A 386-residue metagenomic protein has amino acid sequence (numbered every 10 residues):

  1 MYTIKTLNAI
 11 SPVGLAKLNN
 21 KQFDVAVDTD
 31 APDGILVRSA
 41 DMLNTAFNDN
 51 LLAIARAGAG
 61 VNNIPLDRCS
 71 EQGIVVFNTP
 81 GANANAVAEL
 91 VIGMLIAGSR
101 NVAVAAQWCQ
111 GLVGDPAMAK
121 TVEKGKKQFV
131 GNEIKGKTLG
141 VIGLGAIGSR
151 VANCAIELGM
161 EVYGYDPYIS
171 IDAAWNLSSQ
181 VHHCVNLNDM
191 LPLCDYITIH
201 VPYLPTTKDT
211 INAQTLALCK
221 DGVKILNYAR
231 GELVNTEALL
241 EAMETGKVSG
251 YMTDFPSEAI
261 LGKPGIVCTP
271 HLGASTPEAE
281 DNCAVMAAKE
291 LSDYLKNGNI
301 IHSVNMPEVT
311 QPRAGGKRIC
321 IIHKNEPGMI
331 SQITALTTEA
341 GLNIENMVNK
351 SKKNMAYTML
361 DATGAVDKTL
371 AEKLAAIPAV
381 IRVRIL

Functional and structural regions predicted by a protein language model:
M1-T79, P192, N212-Q214, L218 (+3 more regions): An N-terminal-biased, well-structured beta-alpha scaffold segment characteristic of Rossmann-like dinucleotide-binding
L43-T45, P167-I260, S275: Rossmann-like adenosine-cofactor binding region
P80-T138, D172, H302-S303: Phosphate-binding beta-alpha-beta segment of Rossmann-like dinucleotide-binding domains, i.e., the NAD(P)
A88-Q107, N153-M160, V285-N299, T334-T338 (+1 more regions): Oxidoreductase and adenylate-handling cofactor-binding alpha/beta cores
L144-G145: Glycine-rich Rossmann-fold phosphate-binding loop(s) that bind the pyrophosphate of adenine dinucleotide cofactors
G148-S149: N-terminal Rossmann-fold NAD(P) dinucleotide-binding loop
A213, D221-R313, Y357, K368 (+2 more regions): Rossmann-like dinucleotide-binding domain for NAD(H)/NADP(H)
I301, N305-L386: A conserved regulatory-domain signal marking ACT and ACT-like small-molecule sensing domains and adjacent regulatory
